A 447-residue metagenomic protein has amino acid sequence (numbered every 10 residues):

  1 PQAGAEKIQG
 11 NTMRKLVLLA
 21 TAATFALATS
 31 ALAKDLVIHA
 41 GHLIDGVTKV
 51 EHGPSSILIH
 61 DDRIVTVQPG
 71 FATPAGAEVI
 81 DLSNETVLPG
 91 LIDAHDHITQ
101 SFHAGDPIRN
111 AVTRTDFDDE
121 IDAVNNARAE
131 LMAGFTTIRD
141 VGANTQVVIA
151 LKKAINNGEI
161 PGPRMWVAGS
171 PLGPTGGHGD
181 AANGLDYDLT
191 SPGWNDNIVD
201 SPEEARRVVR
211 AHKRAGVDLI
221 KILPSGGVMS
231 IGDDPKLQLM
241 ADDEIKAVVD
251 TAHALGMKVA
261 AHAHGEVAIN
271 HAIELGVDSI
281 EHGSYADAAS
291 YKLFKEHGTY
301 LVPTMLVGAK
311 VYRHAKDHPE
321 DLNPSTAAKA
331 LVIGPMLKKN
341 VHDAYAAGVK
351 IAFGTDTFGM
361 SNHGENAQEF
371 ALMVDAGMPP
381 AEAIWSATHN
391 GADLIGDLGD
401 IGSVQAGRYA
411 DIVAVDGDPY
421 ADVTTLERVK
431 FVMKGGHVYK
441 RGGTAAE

Functional and structural regions predicted by a protein language model:
P1-T12: Short, Lys/Arg-enriched N-terminal segments with co-localized hydrophobic residues within the first ~10-30 amino acids
M13-L32: Gram-negative bacterial Sec-dependent N-terminal signal peptides
L43, V47-L88, N110: Histidine-rich, glycine-flanked metal-binding segment
E85-E159, T175-G179, D243, V267 (+1 more regions): Metal-associated gating/positioning segment near the N- to mid-region
T99-D119, L131, T175-W194, V228-D242 (+1 more regions): Active-site gating loops and adjacent loop-to-helix segments of metal-dependent hydrolytic enzymes
F102-G105, V148, H178, S230-G232 (+6 more regions): Histidine/acidic-residue-rich catalytic or RNA/ligand-binding cores of hydrolases and nuclease-related proteins
A111, A254, P324, I333-P419: His/Asp/Glu-enriched, well-ordered alpha-helical/loop segment that forms or immediately abuts the divalent-metal
A150, E204-L301, L331-I351: Histidine/acidic residue-rich metal-binding segments in metalloenzymes
